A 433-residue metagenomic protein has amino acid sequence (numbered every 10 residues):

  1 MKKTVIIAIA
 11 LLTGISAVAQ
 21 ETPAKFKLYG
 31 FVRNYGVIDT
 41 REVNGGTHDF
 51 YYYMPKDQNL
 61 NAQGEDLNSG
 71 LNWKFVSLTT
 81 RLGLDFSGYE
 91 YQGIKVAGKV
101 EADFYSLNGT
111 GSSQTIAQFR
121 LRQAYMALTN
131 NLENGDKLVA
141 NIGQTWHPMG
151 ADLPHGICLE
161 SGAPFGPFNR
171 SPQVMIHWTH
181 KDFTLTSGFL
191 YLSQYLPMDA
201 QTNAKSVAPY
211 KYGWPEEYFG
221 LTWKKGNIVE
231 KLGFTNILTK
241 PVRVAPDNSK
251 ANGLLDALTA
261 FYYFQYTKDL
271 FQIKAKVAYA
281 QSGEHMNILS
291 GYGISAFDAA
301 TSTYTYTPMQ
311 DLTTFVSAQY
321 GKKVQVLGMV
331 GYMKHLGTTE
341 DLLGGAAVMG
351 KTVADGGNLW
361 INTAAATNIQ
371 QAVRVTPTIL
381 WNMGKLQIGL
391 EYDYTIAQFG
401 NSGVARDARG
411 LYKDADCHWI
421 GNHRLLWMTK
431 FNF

Functional and structural regions predicted by a protein language model:
M1-E21: Bacterial Sec-dependent N-terminal signal peptides
E21-H48, N59, Q63-L196, K211-G213 (+2 more regions): Outer membrane beta-barrel
G45-F50, I116, I157-G162, T202-K205 (+5 more regions): Flexible, surface-exposed loop regions and adjacent strand-edge segments of Gram-negative outer-membrane beta-barrel
L67-G70, G109-S112, I157-G162, D199-V207 (+4 more regions): Extracellular loop and loop/strand-boundary signature of outer-membrane beta-barrel proteins
V76-R81, R120-Q123, N169-Q173, W214-Y218 (+4 more regions): Transmembrane beta-barrel architecture of outer-membrane proteins
K224-I369, V373-V375: Detector for outer-membrane/organellar transmembrane beta-barrel domains, recognizing the amphipathic beta-strand
W381, C417-F433: Outer-membrane beta-barrel "beta-signal"
K385-L411: C-terminal beta-signal and adjacent terminal beta-strands/loops of Gram-negative outer-membrane beta-barrel proteins
